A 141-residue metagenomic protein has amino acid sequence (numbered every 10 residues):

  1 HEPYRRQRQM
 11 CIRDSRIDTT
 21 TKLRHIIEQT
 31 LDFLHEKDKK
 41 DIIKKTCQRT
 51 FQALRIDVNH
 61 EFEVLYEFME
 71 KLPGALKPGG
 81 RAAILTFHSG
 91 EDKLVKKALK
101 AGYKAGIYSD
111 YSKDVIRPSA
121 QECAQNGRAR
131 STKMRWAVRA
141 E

Functional and structural regions predicted by a protein language model:
H1-I12: Single conserved hydrophobic/aromatic residue that forms the stacking wall/gate of nucleotide- or nucleobase-binding
I12-D14, T86-F87: Conserved proline-anchored active-site loop of SAM-dependent methyltransferases that bridges a beta-strand
D14-T20: Short, charged, surface-exposed loops that flank catalytic or proteolytic processing sites
T20-G74, P78-E141: C-terminal catalytic and target-recognition region of SAM-dependent MTase-like enzymes, primarily methyltransferases
